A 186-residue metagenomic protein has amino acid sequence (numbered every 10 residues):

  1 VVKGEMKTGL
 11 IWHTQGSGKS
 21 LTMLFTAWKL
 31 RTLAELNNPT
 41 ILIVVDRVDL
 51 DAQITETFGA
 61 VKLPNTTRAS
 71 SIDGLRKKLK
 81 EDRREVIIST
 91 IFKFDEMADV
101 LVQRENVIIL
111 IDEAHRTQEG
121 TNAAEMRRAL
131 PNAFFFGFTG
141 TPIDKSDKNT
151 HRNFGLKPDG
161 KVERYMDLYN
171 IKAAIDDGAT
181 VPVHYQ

Functional and structural regions predicted by a protein language model:
V1-Q186: RecA-like P-loop NTPase motor core of helicase/translocase proteins
